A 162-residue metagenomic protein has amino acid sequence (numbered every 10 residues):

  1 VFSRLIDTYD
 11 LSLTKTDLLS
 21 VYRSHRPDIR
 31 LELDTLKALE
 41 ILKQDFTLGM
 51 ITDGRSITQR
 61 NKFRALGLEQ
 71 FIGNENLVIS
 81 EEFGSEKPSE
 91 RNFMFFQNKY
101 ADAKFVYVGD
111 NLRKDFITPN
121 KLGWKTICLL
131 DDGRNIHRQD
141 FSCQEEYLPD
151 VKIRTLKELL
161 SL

Functional and structural regions predicted by a protein language model:
V1-S20: A metal-dependent, Asp-based hydrolase signature
Y9, R23, K114: Functional surface patches built around histidine and acidic residues
L11-S12, I29, E86: Helix-turn-helix-type domain boundary/helix-start signal
S12, D45-F46, A103-K104: Secondary-structure boundary/capping positions in well-ordered alpha/beta enzyme cores
T16-R23, N74-I79: Short linear loop/turn motifs
S20-G49: Short, acidic loop-to-helix structural element flanking the phosphoryl-transfer center in phosphate-processing enzymes
E40, R55-L162: Asp-based, Mg2+/Mn2+-dependent phosphohydrolase catalytic module
T52: Conserved phosphate-coupling serine/threonine residues in phosphotransfer and NTP-handling enzymes
